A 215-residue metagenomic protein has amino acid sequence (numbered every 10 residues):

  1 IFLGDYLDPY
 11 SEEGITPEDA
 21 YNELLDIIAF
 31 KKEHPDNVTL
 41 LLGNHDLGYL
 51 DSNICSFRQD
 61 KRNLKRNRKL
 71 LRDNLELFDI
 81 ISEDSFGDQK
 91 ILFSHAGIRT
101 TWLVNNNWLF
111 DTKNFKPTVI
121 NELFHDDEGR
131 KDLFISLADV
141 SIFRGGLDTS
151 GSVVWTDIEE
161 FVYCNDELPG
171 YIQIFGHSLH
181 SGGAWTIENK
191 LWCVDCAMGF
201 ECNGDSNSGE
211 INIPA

Functional and structural regions predicted by a protein language model:
I1-G4, T39-N44, F93-S94, I172-S178 (+1 more regions): Active-site neighborhood of phospho(di)ester-bond hydrolases with catalytic His/Asp-centered motifs
I1-R66, D73: Core catalytic region of metal-dependent phosphoesterases/phosphodiesterases, especially metallo-beta-lactamase-like
F2, E83-G87, W185-I187: Generic beta-strand structural signal
P9-S11, L47-D51, S94, T100-V104 (+2 more regions): Short catalytic/ligand-binding loop motif for oxyanion handling, primarily in non-cytosolic enzymes, centered on
D36-N37, D88-K90, P169-Y171, N189: Short coil/turn segments at beta-strand junctions that form active-site/ligand-binding loops
K61-R66, E83-D166: Active-site-proximal loop/helix segment associated with metal-binding centers of metalloenzymes
N74-S85: Conserved N-terminal structural segment that caps and organizes enzyme catalytic cores in eukaryotes
D157-A215: Conserved beta-sheet core of the metallophosphoesterase superfamily
